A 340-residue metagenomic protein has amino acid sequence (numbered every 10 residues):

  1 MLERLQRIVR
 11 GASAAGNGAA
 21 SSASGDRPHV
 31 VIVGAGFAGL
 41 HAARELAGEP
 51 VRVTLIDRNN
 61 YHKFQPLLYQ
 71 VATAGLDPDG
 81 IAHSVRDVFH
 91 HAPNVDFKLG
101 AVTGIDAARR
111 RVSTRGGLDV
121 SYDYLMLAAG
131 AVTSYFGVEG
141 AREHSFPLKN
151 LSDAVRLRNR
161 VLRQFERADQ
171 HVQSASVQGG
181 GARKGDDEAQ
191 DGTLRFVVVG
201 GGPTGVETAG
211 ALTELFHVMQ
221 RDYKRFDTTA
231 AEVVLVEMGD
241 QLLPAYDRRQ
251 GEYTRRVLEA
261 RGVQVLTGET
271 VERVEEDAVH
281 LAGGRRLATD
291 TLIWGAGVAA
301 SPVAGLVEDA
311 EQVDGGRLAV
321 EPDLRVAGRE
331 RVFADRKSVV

Functional and structural regions predicted by a protein language model:
L2-F97, T103, F196, P203-A245 (+1 more regions): Beta1-alpha1 glycine-rich phosphate/pyrophosphate-binding loop at the start of Rossmann-like nucleotide-binding domains
L2-R27, V95-V197, L215, I293: FAD-binding core/adjacent interface of flavoenzyme oxidoreductases
A38, G130-T133, A209, V298-A300: Short glycine-rich anion-binding loops that position phosphate/pyrophosphate groups of nucleotides and phosphorylated
H62-Q65, S134-G137, P302-V303: Short acidic/His/Gly/Ser-rich catalytic and metal-binding motifs that mark active-site loops of diverse hydrolases
L68-G75, R142-P147, R249-Q250, E308-A310: Short glycine-enriched, charge-decorated loop/helix-capping segments at active-site entrances that position
P93-I105, T213-P322, V326-G328: A Rossmann-like FAD-binding core segment of flavoenzymes
E143, P147-L148, S152-V257, R261 (+1 more regions): Predominantly flavin-linked oxidoreductase catalytic cores and closely associated redox partners
E143-Q173, G181-D186, D277-H280, R286-V340: FAD-site-proximal beta/loop scaffold in flavoenzymes
